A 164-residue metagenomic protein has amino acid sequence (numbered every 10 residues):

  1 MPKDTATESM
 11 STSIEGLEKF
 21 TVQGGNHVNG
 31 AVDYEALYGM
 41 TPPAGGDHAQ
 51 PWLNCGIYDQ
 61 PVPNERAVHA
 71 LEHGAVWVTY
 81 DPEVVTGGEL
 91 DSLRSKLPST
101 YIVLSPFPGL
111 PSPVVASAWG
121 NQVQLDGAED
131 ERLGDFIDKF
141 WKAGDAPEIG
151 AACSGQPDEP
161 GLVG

Functional and structural regions predicted by a protein language model:
K3-A67: Surface-exposed, low-hydrophobicity interaction/linker segments
E8, E15-E18, Q23, E35 (+7 more regions): Glutamate identity and glutamate-enriched acidic tracts
M10, G16-E18, V28-V32, G74-V76 (+2 more regions): Generic structural motif recognizing short loop/turn segments at the entrances and edges of beta-strands
H27, L53-C55, P82, A152-Q156: Functionally engaged cysteine thiol sites
Y38, A75, A118: Solvent-exposed, flexible loop/coil residues
Q50-L97, V103: Mid-length scaffold segments of soluble, non-membrane domains
S92, P98-G164: Helix-rich interaction surfaces within compact, conserved domain-sized segments that mediate assembly or partner
